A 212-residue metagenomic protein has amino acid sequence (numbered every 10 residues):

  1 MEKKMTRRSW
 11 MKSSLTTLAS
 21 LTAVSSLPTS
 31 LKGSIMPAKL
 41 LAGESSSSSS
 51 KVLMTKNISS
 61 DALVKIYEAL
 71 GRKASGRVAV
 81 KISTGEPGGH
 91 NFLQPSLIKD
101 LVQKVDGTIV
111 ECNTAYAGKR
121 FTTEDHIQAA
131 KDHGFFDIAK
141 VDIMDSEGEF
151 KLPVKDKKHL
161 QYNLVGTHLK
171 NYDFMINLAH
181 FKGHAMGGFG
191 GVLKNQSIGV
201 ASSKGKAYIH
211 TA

Functional and structural regions predicted by a protein language model:
E2-A212: N-terminal and secondary-structure boundary signal
